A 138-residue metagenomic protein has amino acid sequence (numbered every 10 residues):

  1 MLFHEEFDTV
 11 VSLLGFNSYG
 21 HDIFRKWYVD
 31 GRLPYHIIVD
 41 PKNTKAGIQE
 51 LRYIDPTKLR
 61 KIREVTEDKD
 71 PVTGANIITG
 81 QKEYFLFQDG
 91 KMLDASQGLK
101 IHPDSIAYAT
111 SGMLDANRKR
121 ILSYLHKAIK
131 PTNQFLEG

Functional and structural regions predicted by a protein language model:
M1-S18: Extended assembly-interface regions of large multimeric machines
L14-G138: Structured, contiguous alpha/beta core segments that scaffold functional sites
